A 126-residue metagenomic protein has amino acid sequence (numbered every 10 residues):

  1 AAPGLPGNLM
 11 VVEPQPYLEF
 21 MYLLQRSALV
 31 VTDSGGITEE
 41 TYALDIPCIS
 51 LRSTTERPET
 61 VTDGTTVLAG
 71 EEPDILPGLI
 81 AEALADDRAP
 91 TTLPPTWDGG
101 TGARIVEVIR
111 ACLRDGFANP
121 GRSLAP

Functional and structural regions predicted by a protein language model:
A1-P126: Nucleotide-activated sugar donor-binding and catalytic core shared by glycosyltransferases and related lipid-linked
